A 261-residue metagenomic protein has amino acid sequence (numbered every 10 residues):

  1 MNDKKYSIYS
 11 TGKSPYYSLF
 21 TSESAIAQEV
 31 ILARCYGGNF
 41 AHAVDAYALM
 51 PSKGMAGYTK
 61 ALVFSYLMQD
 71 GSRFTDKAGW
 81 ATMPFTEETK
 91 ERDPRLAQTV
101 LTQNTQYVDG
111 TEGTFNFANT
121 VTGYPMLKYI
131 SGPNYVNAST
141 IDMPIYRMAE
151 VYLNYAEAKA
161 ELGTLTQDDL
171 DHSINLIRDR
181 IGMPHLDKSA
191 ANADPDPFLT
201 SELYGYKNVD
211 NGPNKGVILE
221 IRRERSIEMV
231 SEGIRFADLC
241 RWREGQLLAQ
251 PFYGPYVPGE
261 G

Functional and structural regions predicted by a protein language model:
M1-D45, M83-G261: Acidic/polar-rich alpha-helix caps and helix-coil junctions
M50-G71: Short, cationic low-complexity segments
K60-V63, K77, L239, E260: Residues at secondary-structure transition points
R73-E87: Acidic, glycine-rich segments characteristic of secretory precursors and extracytoplasmic regions
